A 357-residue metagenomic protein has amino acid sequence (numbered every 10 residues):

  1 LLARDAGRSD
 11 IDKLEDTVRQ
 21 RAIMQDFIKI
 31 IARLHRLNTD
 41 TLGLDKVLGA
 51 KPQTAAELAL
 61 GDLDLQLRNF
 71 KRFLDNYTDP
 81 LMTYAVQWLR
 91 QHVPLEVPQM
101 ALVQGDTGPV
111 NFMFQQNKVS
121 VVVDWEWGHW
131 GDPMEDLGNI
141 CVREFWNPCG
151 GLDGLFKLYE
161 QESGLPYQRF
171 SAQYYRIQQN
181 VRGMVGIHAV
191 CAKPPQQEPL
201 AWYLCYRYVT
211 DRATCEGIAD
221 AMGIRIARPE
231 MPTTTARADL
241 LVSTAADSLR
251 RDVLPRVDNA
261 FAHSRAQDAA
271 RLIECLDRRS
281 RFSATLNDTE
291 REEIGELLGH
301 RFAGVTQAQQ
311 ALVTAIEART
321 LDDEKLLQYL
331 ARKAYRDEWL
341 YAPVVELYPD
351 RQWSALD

Functional and structural regions predicted by a protein language model:
L1-L81, V97: ATP-binding pocket architecture of kinase catalytic cores
D10-L14, P80, L95-A101, M113 (+2 more regions): Conserved NTP-binding catalytic cores of kinases and kinase-like/nucleotidyltransferase enzymes across multiple kinase
V18-R21, G108, W146, S171 (+5 more regions): Short, solvent-exposed segments of well-ordered alpha helices
L34, D75, Y84, R90-L137: Active-site acidic catalytic loop and adjacent metal/ATP-binding pocket of ATP-dependent phosphoryl transfer enzymes
M134-Y167, Q178-P199, R207-M222: Active-site activation/catalytic loop segments of kinase-like enzymes and analogous catalytic loops in related
L165-Q173, V305: Short, surface-exposed acidic
D220-A245: Charged, amphipathic alpha-helical linkers/stalks
A236-D357: C-terminal amphipathic alpha-helical interaction region
